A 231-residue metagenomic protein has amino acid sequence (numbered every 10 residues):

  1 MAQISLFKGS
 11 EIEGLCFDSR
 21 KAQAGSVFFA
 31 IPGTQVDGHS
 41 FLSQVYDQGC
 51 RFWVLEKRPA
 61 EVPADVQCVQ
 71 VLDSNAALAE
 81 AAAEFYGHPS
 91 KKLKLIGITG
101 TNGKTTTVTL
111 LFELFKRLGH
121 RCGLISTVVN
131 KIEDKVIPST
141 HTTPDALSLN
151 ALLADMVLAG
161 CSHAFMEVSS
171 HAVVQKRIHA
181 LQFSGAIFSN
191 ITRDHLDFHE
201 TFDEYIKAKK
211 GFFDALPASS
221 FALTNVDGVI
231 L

Functional and structural regions predicted by a protein language model:
M1-E80, E84, F221, V229: N-terminal leader/targeting and accessory segments in enzymes
L78-V226, I230: Phosphate-binding loop of NTP-binding sites
